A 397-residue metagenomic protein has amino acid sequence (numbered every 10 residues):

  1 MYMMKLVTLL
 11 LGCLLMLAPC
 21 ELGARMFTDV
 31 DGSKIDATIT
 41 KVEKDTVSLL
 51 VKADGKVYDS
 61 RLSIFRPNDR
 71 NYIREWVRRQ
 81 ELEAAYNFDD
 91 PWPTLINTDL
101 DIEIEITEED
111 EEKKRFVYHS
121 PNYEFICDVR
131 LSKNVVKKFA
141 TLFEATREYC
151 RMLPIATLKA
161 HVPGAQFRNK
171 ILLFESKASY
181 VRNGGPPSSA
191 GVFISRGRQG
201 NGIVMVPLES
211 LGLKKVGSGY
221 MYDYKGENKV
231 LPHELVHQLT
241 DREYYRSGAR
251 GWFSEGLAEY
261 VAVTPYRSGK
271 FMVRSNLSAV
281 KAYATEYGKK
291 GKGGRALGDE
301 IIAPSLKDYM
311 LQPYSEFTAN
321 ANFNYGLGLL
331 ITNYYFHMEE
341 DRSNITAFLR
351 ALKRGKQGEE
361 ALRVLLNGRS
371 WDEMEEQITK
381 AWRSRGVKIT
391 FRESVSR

Functional and structural regions predicted by a protein language model:
M1-M4: N-terminal secretory signal peptides that target proteins for export/translocation
V7-A18: Bacterial N-terminal signal peptides
C20-Y149, P154-T157: Compositionally biased alpha-helical segments
T46, Y180, R267: Flexible, glycine-rich phosphate/dinucleotide-binding loops and adjacent beta-alpha linkers at cofactor/substrate
K52-D54, F174-A178, H337-E340: Short, flexible beta-strand-to-coil junctions
K113-R250, G358-L362: Juxtacatalytic substrate-recognition/specificity segment
S195-G202, G226, Y245-R397: Acidic/His/Gly-enriched intrinsically disordered linker/tail segments that often contain short helix/coil "MoRF-like"
